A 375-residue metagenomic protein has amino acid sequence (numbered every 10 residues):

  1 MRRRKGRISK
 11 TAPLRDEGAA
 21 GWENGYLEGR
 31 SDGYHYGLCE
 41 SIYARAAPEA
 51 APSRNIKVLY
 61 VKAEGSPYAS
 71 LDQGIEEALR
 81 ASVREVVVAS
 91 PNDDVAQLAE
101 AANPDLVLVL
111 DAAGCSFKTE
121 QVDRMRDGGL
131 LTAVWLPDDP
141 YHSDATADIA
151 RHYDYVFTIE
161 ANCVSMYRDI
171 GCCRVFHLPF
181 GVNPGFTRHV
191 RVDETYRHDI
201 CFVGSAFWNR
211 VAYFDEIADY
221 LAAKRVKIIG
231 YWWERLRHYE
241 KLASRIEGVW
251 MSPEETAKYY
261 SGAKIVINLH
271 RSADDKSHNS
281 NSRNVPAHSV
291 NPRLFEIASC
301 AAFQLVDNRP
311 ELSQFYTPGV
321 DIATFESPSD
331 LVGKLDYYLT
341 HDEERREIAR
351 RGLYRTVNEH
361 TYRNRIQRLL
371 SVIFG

Functional and structural regions predicted by a protein language model:
M1-L38, A150-H152, A161-I170, R174-F176: Helix-enriched interaction subdomains in cytosolic or periplasmic regions, typified by TIR/SEFIR signaling/NADase cores
H35-C173, N183-R188: Extended catalytic core of nucleotide-activated donor transferases of GT-like folds
P52-E64, S70-S90, A257-G375: Catalytic binding pocket for nucleotide-activated donors in carbohydrate/polymer assembly enzymes
N55-Y60, R174, R197-D199, R225 (+1 more regions): Residues that mark the start of a beta-strand
V83-E85, Y153-F157, C172-F176, H238-M251 (+1 more regions): Active-site regions of enzymes building and remodeling cell-envelope glycoconjugates
V95, Q121, T146, P253-T256 (+2 more regions): Acidic, amphipathic alpha-helical patches
V192-I265, R271, D275: Conserved catalytic-core segment of nucleotide-activated headgroup transferases in glycan assembly
